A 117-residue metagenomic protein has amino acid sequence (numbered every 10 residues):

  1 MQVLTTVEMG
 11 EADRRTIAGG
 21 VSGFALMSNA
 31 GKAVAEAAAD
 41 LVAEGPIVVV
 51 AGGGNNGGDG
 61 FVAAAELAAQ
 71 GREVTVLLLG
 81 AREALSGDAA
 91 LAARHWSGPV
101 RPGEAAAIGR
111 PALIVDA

Functional and structural regions predicted by a protein language model:
M1-E44: Positively charged, low-complexity intrinsically disordered leader regions
Q2-L4, A43-V50, N55-A117: Glycine-rich phosphate/dinucleotide-binding loop and adjoining beta-alpha-beta core of small-molecule
